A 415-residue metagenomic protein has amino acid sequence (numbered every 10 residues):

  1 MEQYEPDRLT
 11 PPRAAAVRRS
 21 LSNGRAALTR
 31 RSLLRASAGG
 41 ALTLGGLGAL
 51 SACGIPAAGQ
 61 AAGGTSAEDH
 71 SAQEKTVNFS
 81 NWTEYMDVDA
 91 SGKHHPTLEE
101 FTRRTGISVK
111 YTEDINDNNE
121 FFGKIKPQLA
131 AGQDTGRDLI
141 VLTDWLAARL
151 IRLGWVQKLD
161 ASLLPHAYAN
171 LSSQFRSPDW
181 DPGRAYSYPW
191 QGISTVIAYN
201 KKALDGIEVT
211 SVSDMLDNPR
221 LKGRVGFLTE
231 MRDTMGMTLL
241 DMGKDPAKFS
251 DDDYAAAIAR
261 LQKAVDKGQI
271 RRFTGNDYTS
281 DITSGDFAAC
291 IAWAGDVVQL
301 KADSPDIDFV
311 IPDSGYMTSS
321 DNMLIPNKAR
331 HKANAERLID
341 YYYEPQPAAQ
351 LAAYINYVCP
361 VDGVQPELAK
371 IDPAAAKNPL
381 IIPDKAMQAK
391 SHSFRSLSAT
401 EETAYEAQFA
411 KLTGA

Functional and structural regions predicted by a protein language model:
M1-L28, G40-G48: N-terminal secretory signal peptides
A26-R35, T43-E68: N-terminal twin-arginine translocation
H70-D144: Early extracytoplasmic/lumenal segment of secretory-pathway proteins
Q133-L142, Q157-I197, R224: A structural signal for short loop-to-beta-strand junctions that line the ligand-binding cleft of periplasmic/secreted
L146, G226-E230, T234, T238 (+1 more regions): Ligand-binding pocket segment of bilobal, Venus flytrap-like solute-binding proteins
V196-A203, L240-G243, S319-K332, I339 (+1 more regions): A bilobed periplasmic-binding-protein/Venus flytrap-type ligand-binding module shared by bacterial periplasmic
S280, K385-A415: Conserved C-terminal helix/tail region of periplasmic/extracytoplasmic solute-binding proteins
P326-A389: Mature extracytoplasmic/periplasmic domains
